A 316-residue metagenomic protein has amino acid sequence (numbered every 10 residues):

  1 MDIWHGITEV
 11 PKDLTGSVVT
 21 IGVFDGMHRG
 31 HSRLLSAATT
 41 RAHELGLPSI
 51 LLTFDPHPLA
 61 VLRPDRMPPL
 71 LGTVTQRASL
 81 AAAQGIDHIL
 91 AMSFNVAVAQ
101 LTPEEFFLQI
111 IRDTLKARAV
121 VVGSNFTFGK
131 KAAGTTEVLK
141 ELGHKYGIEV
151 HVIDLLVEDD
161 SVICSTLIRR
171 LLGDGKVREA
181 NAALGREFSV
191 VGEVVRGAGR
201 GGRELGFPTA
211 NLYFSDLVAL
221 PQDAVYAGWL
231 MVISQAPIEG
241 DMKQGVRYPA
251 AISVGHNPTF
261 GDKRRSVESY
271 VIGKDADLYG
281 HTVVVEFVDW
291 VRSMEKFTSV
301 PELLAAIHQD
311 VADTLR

Functional and structural regions predicted by a protein language model:
D2-E9, P69, L90: Short acidic-hydrophobic, aromatic-tinged amphipathic segments that line or gate anion-handling sites
P11-T73: N-terminal catalytic cores of NTP/NDP-binding nucleotidyl/phosphoryl-transfer enzymes
P58-R63, A97, V162-I163: A short acidic, helix-capping loop that chelates divalent metal ions and anchors anionic groups
P69-R77, L101-F107: Glycine-rich, highly charged phosphate/nucleotide-binding loops
T73-I89: A glycine-rich helix N-cap at a beta->alpha junction
Q100-P208, T298-I307: Classical nucleotidyltransferase
A198-R316: Phosphate/ribose-recognition catalytic cores of enzymes acting on nucleotide-derived substrates
